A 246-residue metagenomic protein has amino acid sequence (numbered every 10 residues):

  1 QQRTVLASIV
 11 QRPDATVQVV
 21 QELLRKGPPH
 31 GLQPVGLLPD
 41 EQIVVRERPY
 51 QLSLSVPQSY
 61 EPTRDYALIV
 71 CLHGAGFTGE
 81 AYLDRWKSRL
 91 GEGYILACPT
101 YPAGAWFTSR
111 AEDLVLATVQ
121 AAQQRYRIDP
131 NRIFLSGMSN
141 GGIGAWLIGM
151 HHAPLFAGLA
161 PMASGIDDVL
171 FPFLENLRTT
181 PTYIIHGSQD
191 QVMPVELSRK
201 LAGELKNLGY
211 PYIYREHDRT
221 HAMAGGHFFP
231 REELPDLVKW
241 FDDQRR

Functional and structural regions predicted by a protein language model:
Q1-Y66: A domain-start/cap signature at the N-terminus of enzymes
Q58-R64, F107-N140, M150-L155: Gly/Ser-rich "nucleophile elbow"/oxyanion-hole loop immediately N-terminal to the catalytic nucleophile in hydrolases
Y60-T108, D168: Short substrate-entry loop that stabilizes the transition state in hydrolases
L135-G137, M162, I185: Short beta-strand immediately N-terminal to the catalytic nucleophile in serine-hydrolase-like folds
G144-I148: Hydrolases whose catalytic domains are alpha/beta-hydrolase-1, hotdog thioesterase, or metallo-beta-lactamase-like
P154-I166: A conserved short beta-strand
L177, Y183-H186, D190: Short beta-strand/loop motif that positions the catalytic acidic residue of the alpha/beta-hydrolase fold
Q191, V195-R246: C-terminal catalytic histidine-bearing segment of alpha/beta-hydrolase fold enzymes
